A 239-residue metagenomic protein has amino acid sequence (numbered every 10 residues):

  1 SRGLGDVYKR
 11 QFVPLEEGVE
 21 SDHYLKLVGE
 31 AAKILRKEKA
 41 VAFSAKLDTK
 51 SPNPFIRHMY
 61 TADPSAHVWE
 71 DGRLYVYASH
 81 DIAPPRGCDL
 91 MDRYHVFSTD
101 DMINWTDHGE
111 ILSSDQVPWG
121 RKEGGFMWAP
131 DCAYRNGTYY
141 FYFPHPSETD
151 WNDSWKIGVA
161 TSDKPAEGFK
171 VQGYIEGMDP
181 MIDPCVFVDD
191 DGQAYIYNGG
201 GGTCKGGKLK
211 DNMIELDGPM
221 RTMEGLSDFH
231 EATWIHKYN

Functional and structural regions predicted by a protein language model:
R2, D22, K122-E123: Residues at secondary-structure transition points
R2-Y8: Short, small-residue-biased leader/transition segments that mark boundaries at the very start of proteins
K9-P14: Non-cysteine beta-strand/loop elements that form the S-adenosyl-L-methionine
E17-E20, K37: Phosphate-group recognition and catalysis centered on beta-loop-alpha active-site segments
V19-G29: Active-site-adjacent beta->alpha loops and helix N-cap segments on the catalytic face of soluble alpha/beta enzymes
K33-N239: Carbohydrate-active catalytic/glycan-binding domains of CAZyme proteins, especially the secreted or lumenal ectodomains
